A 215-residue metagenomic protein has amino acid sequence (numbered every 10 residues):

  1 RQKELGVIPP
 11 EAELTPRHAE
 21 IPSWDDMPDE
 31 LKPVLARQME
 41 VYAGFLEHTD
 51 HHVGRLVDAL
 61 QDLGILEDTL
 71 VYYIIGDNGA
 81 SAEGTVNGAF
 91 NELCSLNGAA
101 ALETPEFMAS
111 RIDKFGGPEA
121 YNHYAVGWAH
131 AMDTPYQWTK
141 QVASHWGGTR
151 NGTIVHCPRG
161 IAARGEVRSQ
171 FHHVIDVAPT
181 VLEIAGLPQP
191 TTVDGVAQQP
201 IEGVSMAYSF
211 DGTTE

Functional and structural regions predicted by a protein language model:
R1-P9, L63, E67-M108, E183: Internal hydrophobic scaffold segments of catalytic domains
R1-T49, L63-D68, W138-S144: Anion-binding catalytic surfaces of enzymes that hydrolyze or transfer phosphate/sulfate esters
A12-H18, D50-V86, K114, H130 (+1 more regions): Metal-dependent active-site segment of extracytoplasmic phospho-/sulfohydrolases and closely related
P28-K32, A82-T85, F210-E215: Short, charged low-complexity intrinsically disordered segments located at boundaries of structured domains
P28-L31, L35, Y42, Y73-I74 (+3 more regions): Broad hydrophobic/π-residue packing in well-ordered secondary structure
E47-D50, G54, I175-A178: Conserved active-site region of classical short-chain dehydrogenase/reductase
D58, F90-E215: Substrate-binding rim/cap in mid-to-C-terminal beta-strand-loop elements of soluble/periplasmic
